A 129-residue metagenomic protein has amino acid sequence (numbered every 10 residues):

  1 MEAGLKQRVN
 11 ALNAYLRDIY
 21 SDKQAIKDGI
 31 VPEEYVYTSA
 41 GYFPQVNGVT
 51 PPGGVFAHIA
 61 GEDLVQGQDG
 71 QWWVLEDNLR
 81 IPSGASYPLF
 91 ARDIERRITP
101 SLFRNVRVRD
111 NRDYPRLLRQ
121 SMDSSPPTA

Functional and structural regions predicted by a protein language model:
M1-A129: Preference for protein termini
